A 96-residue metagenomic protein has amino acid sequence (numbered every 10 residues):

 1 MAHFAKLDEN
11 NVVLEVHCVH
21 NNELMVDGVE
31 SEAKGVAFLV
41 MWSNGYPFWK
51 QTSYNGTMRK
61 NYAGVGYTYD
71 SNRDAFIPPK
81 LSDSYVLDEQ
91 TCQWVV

Functional and structural regions predicted by a protein language model:
M1-V96: Interaction-interface detector
